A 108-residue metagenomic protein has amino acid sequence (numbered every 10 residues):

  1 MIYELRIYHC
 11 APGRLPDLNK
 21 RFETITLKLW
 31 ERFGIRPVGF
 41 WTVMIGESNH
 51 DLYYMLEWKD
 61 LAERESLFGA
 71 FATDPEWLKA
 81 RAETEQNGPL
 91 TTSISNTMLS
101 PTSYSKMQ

Functional and structural regions predicted by a protein language model:
Y3-E4, R14-P16, T26-L29, L61-R64 (+2 more regions): Short loop/beta submotifs within extracellular cysteine-rich repeat domains
Y3-H9, G39-D74, S95-L99: Short, well-ordered beta-strand segments in beta-rich or mixed alpha/beta enzyme and ligand-binding folds
R14-F40, A72: Short amphipathic alpha-helical segments
F22, F68, R81: Short, flexible helix/strand-to-coil boundary loops that buttress conserved ligand/catalytic motifs in alpha/beta
F33-H50, L78-Q108: Glycine-rich beta-strand-turn "strand-cap" elements at beta-sheet edges
